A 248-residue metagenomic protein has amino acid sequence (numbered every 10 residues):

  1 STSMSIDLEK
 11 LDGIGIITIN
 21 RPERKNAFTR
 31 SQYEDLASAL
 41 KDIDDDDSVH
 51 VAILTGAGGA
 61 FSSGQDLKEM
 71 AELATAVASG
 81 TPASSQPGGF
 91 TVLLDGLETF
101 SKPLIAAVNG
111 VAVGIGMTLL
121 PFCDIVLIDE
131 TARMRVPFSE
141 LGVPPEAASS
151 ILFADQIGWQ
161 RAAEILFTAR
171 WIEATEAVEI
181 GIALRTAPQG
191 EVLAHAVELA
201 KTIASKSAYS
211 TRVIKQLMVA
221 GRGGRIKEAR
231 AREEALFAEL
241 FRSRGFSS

Functional and structural regions predicted by a protein language model:
S1-A57: Conserved CoA-thioester-binding segment of acyl-CoA-metabolizing enzymes
T2-D12, F61, A169-T175, T186 (+1 more regions): C-terminal alpha-helix plus adjacent terminal tail
L11, D46, F100-S101, S243: Acidic-histidine catalytic/liganding microenvironments
I17, R21, L36, L54 (+6 more regions): Terminal peptide-recognition signature
G56-G96, A112, R225: Glycine- (often His-adjacent) and acidic-residue-rich active-site loop that binds/positions the CoA thioester
L93-T99, A107, V113-F167, I180 (+2 more regions): CoA-thioester-processing core
I182-L184: Alpha-to-beta junction loops
